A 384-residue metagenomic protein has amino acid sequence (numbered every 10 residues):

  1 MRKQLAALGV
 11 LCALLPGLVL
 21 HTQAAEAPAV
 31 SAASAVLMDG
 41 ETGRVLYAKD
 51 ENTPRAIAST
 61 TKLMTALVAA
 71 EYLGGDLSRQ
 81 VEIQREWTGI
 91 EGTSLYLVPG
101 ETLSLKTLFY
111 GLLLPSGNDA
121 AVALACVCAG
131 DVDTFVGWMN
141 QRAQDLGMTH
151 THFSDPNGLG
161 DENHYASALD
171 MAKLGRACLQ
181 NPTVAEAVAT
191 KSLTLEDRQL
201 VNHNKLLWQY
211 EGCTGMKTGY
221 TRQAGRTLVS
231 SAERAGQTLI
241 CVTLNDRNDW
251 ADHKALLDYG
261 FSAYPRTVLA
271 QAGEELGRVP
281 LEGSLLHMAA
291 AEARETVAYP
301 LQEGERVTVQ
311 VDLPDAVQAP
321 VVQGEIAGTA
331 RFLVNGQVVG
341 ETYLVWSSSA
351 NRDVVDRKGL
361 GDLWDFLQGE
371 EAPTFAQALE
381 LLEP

Functional and structural regions predicted by a protein language model:
R2-A24: Sec-dependent N-terminal signal peptides of Gram-positive bacterial secreted proteins and lipoproteins
L15, E26-P28, A232, P320-V321: Sterically constrained small-residue positions within well-ordered secondary structures of folded domains
T22-L169, K173-P182: Active-site-adjacent loops and short helices of periplasmic peptidoglycan-processing enzymes
M148-H152, G160-Y165, L169-P384: Domain-terminus/edge residues, biased toward the C-terminal soluble/receptor-binding domains of extracytoplasmic
